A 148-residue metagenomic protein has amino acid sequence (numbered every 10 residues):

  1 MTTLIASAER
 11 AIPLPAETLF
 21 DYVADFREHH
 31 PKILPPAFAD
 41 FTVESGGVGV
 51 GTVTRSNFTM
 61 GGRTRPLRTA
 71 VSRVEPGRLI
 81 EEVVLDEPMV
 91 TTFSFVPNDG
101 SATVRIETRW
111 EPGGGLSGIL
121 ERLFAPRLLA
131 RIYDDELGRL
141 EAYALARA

Functional and structural regions predicted by a protein language model:
M1-S45, A142: Hydrophobic ligand-binding cavity/cleft-lining segments
S7-A11, P66-R68, E81, V90-T92 (+1 more regions): Well-ordered beta-strand positions in beta-sheet-rich domains
I12, M60-G62, W110-G114: Beta-strand elements of well-folded, non-transmembrane domains
P13, T42-E44, S72, V96 (+1 more regions): A structural detector for beta-sheet-dominated domains
V23, L34, V71, L128 (+1 more regions): Hydrophobic alpha-helical core bundles mediating ligand binding, dimerization, or RNAP-core interactions
F41-P88, T103, D135-A148: Glycine-rich portal/gate segments that line the openings of hydrophobic small-molecule binding cavities
V83-D135: Beta-strand/loop substructures that line and gate deep hydrophobic ligand-binding cavities in soluble
